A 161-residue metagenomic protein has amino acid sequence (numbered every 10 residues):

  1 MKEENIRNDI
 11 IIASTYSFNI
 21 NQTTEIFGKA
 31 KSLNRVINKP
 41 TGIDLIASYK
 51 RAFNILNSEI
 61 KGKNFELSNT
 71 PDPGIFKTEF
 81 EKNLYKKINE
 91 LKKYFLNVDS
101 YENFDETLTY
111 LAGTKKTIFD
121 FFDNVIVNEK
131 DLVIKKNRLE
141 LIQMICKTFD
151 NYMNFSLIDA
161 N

Functional and structural regions predicted by a protein language model:
M1-N161: Amphipathic alpha-helical "coupling" segments that flank catalytic cores
